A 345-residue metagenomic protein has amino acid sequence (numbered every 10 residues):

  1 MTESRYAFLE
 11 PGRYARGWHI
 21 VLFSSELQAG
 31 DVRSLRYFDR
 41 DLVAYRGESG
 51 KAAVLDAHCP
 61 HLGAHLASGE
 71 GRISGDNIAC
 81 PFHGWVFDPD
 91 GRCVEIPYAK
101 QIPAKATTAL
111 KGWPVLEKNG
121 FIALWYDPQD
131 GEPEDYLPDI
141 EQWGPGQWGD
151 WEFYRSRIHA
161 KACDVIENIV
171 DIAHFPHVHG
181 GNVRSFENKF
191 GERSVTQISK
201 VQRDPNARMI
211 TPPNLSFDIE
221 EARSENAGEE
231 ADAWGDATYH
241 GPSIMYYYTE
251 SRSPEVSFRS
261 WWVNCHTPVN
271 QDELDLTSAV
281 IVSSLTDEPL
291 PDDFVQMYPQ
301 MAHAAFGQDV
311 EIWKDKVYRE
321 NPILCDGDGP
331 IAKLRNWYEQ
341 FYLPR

Functional and structural regions predicted by a protein language model:
M1-A15: A boundary/linker detector
T2-Y6, I20-P145, W261: Rieske [2Fe-2S] iron-sulfur-binding domain
E10-Y14, K118-W125, W262-C265, L290-Q296: Short, mixed-charge, low-aromatic patches
R13, V32, G47-E48, S68-E70 (+7 more regions): Aromatic-enriched hydrophobic runs in primary sequence
R13-Y14, Y37, T108, E117 (+3 more regions): A generic structural signal for short, non-catalytic loop/turn and secondary-structure boundary residues
K51, E134-R345: C-terminal catalytic domain of Rieske-type non-heme iron oxygenases
